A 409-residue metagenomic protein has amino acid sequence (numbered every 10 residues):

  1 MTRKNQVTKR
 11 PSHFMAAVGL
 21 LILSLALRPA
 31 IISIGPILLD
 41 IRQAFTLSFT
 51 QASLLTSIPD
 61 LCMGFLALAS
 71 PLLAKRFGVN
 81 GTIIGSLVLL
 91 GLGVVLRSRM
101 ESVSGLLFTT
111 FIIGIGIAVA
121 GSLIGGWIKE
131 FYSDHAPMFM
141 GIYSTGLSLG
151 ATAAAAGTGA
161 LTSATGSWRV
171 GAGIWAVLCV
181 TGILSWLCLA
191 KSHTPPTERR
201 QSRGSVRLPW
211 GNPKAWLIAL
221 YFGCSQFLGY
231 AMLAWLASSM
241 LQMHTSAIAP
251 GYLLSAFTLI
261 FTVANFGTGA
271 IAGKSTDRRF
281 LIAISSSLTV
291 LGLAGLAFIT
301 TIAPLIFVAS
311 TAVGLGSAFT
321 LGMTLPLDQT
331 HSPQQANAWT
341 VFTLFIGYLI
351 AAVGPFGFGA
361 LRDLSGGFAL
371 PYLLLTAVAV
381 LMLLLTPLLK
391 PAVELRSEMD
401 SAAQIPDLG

Functional and structural regions predicted by a protein language model:
G35, P213-S255, T262-N265: Extracytoplasmic gate region of multi-pass secondary transporters
T46, G78, R99-S104, S133 (+2 more regions): Helix-breaking motifs and short loop linkers at transmembrane-helix boundaries and internal kinks in secondary membrane
F65-S104: Conserved MFS/SLC helix-loop-helix module at the cytosolic interface between two early adjacent transmembrane helices
L66-G78, A264-D277: Helix-to-loop junctions at the C-terminal end of transmembrane segments in multipass secondary transporters
T109-G146: Cytoplasmic helix-loop-helix junction between adjacent transmembrane helices in 12-TM secondary transporters
D134-H135, I142-A190: Helix-loop-helix hairpin linking two adjacent transmembrane segments in secondary transporters
R278-L325: C-terminal transmembrane helical hairpin of 12-TM major facilitator-type secondary transporters
T330-F368, L375: A late C-terminal transmembrane helix in Major Facilitator Superfamily
